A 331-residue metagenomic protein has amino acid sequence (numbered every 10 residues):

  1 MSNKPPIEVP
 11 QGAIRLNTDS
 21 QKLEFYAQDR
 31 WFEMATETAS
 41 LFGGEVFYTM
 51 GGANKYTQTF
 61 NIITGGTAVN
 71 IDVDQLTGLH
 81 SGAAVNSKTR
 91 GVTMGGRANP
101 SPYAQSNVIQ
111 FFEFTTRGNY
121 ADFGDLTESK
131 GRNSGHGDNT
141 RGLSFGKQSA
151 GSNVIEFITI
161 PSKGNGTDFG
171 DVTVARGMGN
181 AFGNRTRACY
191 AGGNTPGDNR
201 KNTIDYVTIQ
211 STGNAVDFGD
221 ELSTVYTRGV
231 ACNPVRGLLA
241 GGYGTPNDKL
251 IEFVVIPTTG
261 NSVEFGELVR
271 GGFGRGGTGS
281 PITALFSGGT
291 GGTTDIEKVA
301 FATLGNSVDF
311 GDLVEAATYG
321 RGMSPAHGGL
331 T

Functional and structural regions predicted by a protein language model:
M1-T331: Polar, enzyme-active/binding microenvironments
